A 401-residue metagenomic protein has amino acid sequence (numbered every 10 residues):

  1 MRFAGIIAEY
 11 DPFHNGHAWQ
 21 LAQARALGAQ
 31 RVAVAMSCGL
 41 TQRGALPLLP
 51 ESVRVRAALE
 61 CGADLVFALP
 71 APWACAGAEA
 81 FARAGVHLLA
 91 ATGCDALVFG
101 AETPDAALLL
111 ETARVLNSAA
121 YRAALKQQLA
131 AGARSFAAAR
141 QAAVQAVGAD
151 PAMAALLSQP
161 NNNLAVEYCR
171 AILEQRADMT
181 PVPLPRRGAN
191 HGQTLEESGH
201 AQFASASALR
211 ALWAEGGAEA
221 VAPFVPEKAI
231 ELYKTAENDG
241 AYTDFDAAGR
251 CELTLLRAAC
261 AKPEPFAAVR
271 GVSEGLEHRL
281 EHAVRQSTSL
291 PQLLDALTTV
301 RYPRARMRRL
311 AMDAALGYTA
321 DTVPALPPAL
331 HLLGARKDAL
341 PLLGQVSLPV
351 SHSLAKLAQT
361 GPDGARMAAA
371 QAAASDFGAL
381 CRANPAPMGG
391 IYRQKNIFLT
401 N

Functional and structural regions predicted by a protein language model:
M1-R54, A165: N-terminal catalytic cores of NTP/NDP-binding nucleotidyl/phosphoryl-transfer enzymes
I7-A8, T41-Q42, A58, P72-W73 (+1 more regions): Short, contiguous strand/loop micro-motifs
R25, L59, V86-A90: Non-catalytic positions within long, well-ordered alpha-helices that form the structural scaffold/packing of enzyme
G28, G62, L173-R176: A broad structural signal for alpha-helix termini and local helix breaks/kinks
Q30, D64, D95: Receiver (REC) domain switch/active-site residues of two-component response regulators
P47-E51, L59, A78, A82: Generic structural signal for well-ordered secondary structure
V55-P70: A glycine-rich helix N-cap at a beta->alpha junction
A68-N401: Active-site cores that bind ATP or allylic diphosphates and position pyrophosphate for catalysis
